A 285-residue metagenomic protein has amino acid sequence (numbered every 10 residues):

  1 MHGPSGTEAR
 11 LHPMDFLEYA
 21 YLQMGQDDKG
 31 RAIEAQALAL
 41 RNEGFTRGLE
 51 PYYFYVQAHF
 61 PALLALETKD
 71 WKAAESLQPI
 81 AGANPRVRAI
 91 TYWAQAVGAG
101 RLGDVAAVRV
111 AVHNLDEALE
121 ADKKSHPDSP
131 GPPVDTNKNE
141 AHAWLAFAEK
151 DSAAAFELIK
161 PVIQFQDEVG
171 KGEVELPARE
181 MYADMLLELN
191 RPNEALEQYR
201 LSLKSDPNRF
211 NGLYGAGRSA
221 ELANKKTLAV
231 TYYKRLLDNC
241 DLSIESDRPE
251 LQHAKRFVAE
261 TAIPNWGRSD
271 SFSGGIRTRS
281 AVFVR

Functional and structural regions predicted by a protein language model:
M1-G6, L38-L49, L77-R86, D116-G131 (+3 more regions): Solenoid-like repeat scaffolds
G3-G6, R10, F54, R88 (+5 more regions): Residues that mark the junctions of alpha-helical repeat units in TPR/alpha-solenoid scaffolds
A9-R10, M14, A58, Y92 (+6 more regions): TPR repeat positional signature
Y19, L63, V97, W144 (+2 more regions): Residue-level recognition of tetratricopeptide repeat
Y21-A39, V112-E117, E221, K226-E245: TPR/TPR-like (Sel1-like) alpha-helical repeat modules
